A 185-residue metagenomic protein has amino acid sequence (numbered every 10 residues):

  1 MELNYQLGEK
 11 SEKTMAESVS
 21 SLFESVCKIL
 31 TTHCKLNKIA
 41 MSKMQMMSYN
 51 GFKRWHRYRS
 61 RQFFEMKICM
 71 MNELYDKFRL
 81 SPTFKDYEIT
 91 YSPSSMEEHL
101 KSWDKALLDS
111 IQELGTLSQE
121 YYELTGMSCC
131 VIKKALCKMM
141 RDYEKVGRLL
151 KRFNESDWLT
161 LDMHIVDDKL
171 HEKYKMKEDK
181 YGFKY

Functional and structural regions predicted by a protein language model:
M1-Y185: Iron-associated oxidoreductase/ferritin-like identity signal
